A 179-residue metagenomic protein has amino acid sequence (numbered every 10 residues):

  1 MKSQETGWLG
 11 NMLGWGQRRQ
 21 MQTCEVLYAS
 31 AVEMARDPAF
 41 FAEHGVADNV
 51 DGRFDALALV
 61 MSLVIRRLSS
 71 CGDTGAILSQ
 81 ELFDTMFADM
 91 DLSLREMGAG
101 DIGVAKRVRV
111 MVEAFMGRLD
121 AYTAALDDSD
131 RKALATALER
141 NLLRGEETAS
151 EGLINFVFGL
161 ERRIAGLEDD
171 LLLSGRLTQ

Functional and structural regions predicted by a protein language model:
M1-Q179: Surface/interface-facing alpha-helical segments and adjacent flexible terminal/loop regions used for partner/assembly
